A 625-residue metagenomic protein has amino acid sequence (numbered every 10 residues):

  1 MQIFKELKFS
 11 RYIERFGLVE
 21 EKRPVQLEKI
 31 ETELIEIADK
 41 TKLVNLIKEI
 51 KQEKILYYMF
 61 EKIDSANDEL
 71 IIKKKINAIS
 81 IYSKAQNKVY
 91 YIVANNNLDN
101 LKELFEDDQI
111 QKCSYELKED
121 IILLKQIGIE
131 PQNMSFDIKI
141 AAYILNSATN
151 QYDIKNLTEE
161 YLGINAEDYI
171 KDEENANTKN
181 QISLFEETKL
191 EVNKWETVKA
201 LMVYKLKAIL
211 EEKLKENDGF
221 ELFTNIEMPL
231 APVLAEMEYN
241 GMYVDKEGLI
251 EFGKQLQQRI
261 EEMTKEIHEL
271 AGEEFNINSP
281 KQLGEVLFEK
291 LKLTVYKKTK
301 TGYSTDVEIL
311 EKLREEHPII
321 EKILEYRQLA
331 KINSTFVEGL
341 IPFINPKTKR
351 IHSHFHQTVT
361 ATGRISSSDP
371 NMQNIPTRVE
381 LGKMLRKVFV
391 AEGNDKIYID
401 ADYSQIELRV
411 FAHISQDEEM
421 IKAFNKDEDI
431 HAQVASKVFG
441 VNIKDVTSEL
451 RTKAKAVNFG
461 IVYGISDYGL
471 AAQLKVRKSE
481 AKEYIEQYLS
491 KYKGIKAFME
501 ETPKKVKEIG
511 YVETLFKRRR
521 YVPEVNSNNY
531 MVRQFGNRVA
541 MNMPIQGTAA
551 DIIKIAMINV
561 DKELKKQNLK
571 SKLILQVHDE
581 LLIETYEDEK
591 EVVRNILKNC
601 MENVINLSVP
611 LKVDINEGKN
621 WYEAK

Functional and structural regions predicted by a protein language model:
M1-A94, L157, N180-E380, D395-I397 (+6 more regions): Conserved "right-hand" nucleotidyltransferase catalytic core of DNA-directed polymerases
R15, I63-A94, L408-G440, R519-R533: Metal-dependent catalytic core segments for phosphate chemistry
K54, D68-I71, K75, S80-A85 (+1 more regions): Charged catalytic and DNA/RNA-contacting regions of genome-maintenance and nucleic-acid-processing enzymes
S80-A85, K112, L145-A148, K155-N177 (+3 more regions): Function-dense linear segments that define catalytic or interfacial modules in macromolecule-processing proteins
D137, L230-Y239, D245, D400-Y403 (+4 more regions): Catalytic palm active-site di-aspartate
Q181-E186, Y239, N345, H352 (+5 more regions): Conserved catalytic core of nucleic-acid polymerases
L214-I226, L230, I552, A556-V577 (+1 more regions): Active-site palm subdomain of RNA-directed nucleic acid polymerases
E261-K265, E269-E321, S490-R538, N542-P544 (+2 more regions): C-terminal polymerase-core module
